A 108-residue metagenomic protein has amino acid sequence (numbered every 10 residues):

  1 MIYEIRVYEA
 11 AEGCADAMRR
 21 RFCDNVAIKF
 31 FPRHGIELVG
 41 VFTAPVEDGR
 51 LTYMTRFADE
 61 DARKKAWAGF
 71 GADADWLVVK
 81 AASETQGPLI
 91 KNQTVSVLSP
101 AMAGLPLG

Functional and structural regions predicted by a protein language model:
M1-V78, A82-G108: Short S/T/G/P-rich N-terminal loop/turn motif that feeds into the first structured element of a domain
